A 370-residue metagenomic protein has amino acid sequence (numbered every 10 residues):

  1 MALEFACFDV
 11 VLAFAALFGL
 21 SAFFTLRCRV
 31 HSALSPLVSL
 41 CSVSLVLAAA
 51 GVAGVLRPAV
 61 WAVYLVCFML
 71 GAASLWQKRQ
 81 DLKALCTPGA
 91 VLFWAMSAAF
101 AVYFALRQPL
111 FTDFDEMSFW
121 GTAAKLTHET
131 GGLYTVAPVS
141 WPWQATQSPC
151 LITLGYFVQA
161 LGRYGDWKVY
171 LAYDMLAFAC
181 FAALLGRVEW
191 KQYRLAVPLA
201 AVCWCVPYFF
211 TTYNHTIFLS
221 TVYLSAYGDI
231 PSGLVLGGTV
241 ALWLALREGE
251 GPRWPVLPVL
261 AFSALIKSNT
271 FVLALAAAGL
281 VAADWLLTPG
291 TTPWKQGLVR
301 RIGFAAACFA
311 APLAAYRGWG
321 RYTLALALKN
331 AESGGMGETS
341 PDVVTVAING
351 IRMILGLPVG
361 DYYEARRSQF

Functional and structural regions predicted by a protein language model:
M1-L85: Membrane-embedded, hydrophobic transmembrane alpha-helices
V46-G51, R253-S268, V272-G279: Membrane-interface alpha helices of multi-pass inner-membrane proteins
L56-V60, L82-F93, Q192-A196, G251-W254 (+1 more regions): Membrane-interfacial entry segments at the cytosolic side of transmembrane helices
L75-Q80, L273-F309: Perimembrane helix-loop-helix junctions
P88-F114, C205-P207, A306-T323: Transmembrane signal-anchor helices characteristic of membrane glycosylation enzymes that use polyprenol
A99-A200, S220-T221: Active-site lumenal/periplasmic loops and adjacent helix-entry segments of GT-C-fold, multi-pass membrane
P109, L154, G297-F370: Membrane-lumen/periplasm interface segments of specific transmembrane helices in polyprenyl phosphate-linked
L236-R253: Membrane-interface transmembrane helices that cradle and orient dolichyl/undecaprenyl
